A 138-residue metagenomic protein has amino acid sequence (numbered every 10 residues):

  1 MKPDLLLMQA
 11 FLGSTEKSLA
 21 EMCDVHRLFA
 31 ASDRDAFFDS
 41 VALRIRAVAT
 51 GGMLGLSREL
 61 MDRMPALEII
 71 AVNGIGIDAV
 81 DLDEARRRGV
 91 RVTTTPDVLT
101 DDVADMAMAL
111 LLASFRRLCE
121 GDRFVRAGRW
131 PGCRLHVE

Functional and structural regions predicted by a protein language model:
M1-T93: An N-terminal-biased, well-structured beta-alpha scaffold segment characteristic of Rossmann-like dinucleotide-binding
R88, P96-E138: Phosphate-binding beta-alpha-beta segment of Rossmann-like dinucleotide-binding domains, i.e., the NAD(P)
